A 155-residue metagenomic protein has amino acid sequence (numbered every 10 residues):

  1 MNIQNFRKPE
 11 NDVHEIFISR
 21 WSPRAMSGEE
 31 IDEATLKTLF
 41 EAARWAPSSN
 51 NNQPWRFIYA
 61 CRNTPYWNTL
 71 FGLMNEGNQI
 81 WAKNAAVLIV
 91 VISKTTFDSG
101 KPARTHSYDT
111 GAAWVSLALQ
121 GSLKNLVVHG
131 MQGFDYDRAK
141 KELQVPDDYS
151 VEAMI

Functional and structural regions predicted by a protein language model:
M1-I155: Acidic, surface-exposed loops and disordered segments
